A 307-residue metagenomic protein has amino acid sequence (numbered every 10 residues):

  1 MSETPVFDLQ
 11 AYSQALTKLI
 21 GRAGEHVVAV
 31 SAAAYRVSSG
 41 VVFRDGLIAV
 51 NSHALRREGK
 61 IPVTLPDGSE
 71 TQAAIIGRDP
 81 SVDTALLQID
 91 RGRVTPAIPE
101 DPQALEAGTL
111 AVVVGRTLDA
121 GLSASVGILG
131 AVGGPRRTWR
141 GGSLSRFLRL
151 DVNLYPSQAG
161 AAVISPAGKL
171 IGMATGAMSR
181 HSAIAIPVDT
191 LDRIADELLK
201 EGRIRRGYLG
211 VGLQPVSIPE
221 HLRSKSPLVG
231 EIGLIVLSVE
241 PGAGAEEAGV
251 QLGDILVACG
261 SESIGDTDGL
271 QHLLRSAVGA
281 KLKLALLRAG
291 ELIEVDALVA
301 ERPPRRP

Functional and structural regions predicted by a protein language model:
E3-D8, G24-S123, L148, P156-S157 (+6 more regions): Conserved active-site neighborhood of the chymotrypsin/trypsin-like protease fold
P5-D8, K18, Y35, R44 (+1 more regions): C-terminal recognition in membrane/secretory proteostasis and scaffolding
Q14-L16: Short alpha-helical capping/linker elements at sensor-output junctions, especially the PAS-family N-cap and C-terminal
G24-H26, D90-I98, S123-H181, V188 (+2 more regions): Active-site region of chymotrypsin-like
A32, R116, G134, A161 (+3 more regions): Short, conserved catalytic or interaction motifs in soluble domains
D45, I76-R78, V132, N153 (+5 more regions): Residue-level recognition of beta-strand microenvironments
G46, G108-V114, I164, G168 (+2 more regions): A structural signal for short beta-strand/turn segments enriched in small hydrophobics and glycine
I76-D83, Q88, V132-L148, E197-R205 (+1 more regions): Gly/Ser-enriched beta-turn/beta-hairpin loop segments
